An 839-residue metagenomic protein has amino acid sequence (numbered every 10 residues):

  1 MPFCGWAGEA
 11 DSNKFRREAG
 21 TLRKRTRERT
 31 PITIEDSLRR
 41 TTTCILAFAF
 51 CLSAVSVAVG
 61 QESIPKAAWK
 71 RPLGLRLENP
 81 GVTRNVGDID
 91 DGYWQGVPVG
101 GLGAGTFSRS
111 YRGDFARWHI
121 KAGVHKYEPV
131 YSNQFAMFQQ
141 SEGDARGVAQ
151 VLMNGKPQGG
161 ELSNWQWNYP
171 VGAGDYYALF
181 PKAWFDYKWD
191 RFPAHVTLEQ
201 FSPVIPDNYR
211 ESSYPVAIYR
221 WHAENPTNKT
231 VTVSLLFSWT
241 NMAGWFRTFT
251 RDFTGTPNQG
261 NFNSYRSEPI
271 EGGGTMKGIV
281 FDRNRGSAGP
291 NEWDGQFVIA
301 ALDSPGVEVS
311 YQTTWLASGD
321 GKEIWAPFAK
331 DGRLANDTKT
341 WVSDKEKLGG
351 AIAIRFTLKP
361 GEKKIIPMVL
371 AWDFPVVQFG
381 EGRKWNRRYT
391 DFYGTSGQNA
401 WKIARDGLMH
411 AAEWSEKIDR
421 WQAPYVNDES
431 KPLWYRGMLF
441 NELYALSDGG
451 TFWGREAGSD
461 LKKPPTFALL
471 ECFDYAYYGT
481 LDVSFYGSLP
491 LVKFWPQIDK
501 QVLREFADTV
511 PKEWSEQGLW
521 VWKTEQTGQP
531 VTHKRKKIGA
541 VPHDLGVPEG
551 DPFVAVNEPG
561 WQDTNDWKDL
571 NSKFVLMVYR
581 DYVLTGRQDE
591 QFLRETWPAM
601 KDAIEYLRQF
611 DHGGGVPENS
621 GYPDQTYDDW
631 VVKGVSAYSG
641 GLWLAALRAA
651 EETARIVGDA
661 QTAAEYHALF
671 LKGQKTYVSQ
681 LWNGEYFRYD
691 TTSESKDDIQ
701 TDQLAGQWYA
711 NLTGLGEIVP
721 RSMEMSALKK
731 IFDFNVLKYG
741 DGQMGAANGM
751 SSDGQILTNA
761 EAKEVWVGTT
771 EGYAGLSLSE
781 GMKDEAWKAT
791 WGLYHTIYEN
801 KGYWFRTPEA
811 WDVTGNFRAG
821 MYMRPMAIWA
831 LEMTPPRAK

Functional and structural regions predicted by a protein language model:
R25-I45: Bacterial N-terminal signal peptides that target proteins for export
C44-A54: Bacterial N-terminal signal peptides
A58-P80, V86-G87, Q95, W184 (+9 more regions): Acidic/polar, glycine-enriched structural segments that form the non-catalytic walls/loops of the carbohydrate-binding
Q61-A145, L152: Beta-strand-rich N-terminal accessory domains
A116, A122-K126, V130, Q134-A136 (+3 more regions): Non-catalytic C-terminal accessory modules of carbohydrate-active enzymes
A136-S141, G147-E161, N225, G272 (+15 more regions): Aromatic-rich carbohydrate-recognition surfaces in CAZymes
P170-D186, P193, I270-T338, E413-G458 (+8 more regions): Active-site acid/base region of carbohydrate-active enzymes
T480-P511, K573-L576, P598, W630 (+4 more regions): Active-site core of glycosidic bond-cleaving carbohydrate-active enzymes
